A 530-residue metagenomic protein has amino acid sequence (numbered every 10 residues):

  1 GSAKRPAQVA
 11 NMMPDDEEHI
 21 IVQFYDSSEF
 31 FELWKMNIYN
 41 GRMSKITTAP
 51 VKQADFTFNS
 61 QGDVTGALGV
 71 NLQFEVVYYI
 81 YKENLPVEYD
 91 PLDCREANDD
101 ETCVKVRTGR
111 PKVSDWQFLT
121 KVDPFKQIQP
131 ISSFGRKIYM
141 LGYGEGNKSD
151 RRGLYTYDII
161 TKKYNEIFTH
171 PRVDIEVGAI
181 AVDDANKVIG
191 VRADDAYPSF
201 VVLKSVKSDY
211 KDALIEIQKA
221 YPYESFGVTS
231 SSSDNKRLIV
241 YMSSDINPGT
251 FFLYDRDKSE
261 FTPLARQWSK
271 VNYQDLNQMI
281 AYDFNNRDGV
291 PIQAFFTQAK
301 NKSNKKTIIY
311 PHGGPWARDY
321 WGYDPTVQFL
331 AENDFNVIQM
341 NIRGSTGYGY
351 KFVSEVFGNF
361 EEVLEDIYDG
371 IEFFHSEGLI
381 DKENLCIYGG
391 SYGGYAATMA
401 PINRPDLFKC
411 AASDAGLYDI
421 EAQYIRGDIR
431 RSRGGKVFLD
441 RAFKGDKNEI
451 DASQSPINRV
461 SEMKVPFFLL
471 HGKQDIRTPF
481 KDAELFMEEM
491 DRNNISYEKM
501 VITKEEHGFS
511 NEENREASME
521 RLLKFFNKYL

Functional and structural regions predicted by a protein language model:
G1-L238, D245-N247, Y254-K258, Q274: Beta-propeller folds
R42, N336, S496-E498: Conserved beta-strand segments of alpha/beta enzyme cores
T57, Y139-M140, G190, L238-I239 (+11 more regions): Structured core elements
K126, N147-R152, D174-V177, A196-S199 (+13 more regions): Flexible loop/turn segments at secondary-structure boundaries
K207-E216, Q339, V356, C386-Y388: Long, heptad-repeat coiled-coil alpha-helices that serve as cytosolic signaling/dimerization stalks in transmembrane
N247-D283: An N-terminal hydrophobic leader/cap segment in hydrolases
K270-E383, G390-S391, I425-R426: Cap/lid segment of the alpha/beta-hydrolase catalytic domain
I342-L530: Active-site-proximal cap/loop segments of hydrolase catalytic domains
